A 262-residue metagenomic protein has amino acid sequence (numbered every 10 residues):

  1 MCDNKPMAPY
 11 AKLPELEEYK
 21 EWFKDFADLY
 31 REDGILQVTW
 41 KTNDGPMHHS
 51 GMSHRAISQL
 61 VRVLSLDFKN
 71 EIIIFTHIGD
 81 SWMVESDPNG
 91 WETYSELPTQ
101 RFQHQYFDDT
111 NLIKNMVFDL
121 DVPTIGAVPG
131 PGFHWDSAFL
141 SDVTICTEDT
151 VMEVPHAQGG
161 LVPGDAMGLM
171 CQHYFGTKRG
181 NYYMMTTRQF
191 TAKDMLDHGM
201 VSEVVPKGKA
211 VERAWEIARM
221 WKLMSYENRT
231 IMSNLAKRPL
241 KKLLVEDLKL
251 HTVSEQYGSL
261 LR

Functional and structural regions predicted by a protein language model:
C2-T76: Conserved CoA-thioester-binding segment of acyl-CoA-metabolizing enzymes
K69, H77-D109: Glycine- (often His-adjacent) and acidic-residue-rich active-site loop that binds/positions the CoA thioester
D80-V84, F133-H134, P239: Short, active-site-adjacent cap segments at secondary-structure transitions
D109-G159: Glycine-rich beta-to-alpha active-site loop
N115, W135-D136, L169, N181 (+1 more regions): Alpha-helical segments flanking ligand/cofactor-binding loops in enzyme cores
S137, D142-I145, Y182, T186-R188 (+2 more regions): Well-ordered beta-strand positions
I145-T150, V201-L248: C-terminal long alpha-helix characteristic of the crotonase
G168-K178: Hydrophobic, secondary-structure "cap" segments at the distal end of domains
